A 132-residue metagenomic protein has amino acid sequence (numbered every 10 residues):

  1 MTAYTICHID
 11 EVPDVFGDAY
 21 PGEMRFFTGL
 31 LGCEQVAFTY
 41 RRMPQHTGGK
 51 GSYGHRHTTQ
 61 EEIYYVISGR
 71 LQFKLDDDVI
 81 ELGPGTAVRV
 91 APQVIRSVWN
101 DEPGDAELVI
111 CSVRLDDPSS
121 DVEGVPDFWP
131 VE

Functional and structural regions predicted by a protein language model:
M1-F38, P44-Q45, D121-E132: A short, N-terminal "cap"/entry segment at the start of jelly-roll beta-barrel domains of the cupin/DSBH fold
L30, P44-H57: Catalytic core of non-heme Fe(II) oxygenases with the double-stranded beta-helix
G32-E34, K74-D78: Short strand-coil-strand connectors
R41-P44, R56-F73: Short, conserved beta-strand element in jelly-roll/cupin
I63, R70-Q72, V79, I95 (+1 more regions): Structural motif
F73-K74, V90, R96-E102: Short beta-strand His + acidic residue motifs that chelate non-heme Fe in jelly-roll/DSBH and cupin folds
D77-P92: Short acidic-glycine-tyrosine-enriched beta hairpin
W99-E132: Double-stranded beta-helix
